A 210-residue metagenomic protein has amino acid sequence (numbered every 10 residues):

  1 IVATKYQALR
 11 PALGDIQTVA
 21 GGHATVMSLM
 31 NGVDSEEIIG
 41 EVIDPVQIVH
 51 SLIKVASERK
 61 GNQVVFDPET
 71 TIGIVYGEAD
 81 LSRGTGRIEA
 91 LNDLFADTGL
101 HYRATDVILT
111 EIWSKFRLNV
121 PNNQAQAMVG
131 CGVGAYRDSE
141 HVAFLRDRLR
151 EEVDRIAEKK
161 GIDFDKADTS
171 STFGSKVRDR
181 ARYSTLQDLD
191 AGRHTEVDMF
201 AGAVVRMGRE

Functional and structural regions predicted by a protein language model:
I1-V65: Rossmann-like NAD(P)(H) cofactor-binding subdomain of soluble oxidoreductases
L9, S35-E36, I88, S114 (+5 more regions): A general structural signal for well-ordered alpha-helical segments in protein cores
R10, V33, S82-T85, E89 (+5 more regions): Electropositive phosphate-/nucleotide-binding environments in soluble metabolic enzymes
T18-V19, E41-Q47, K60-D165: Internal alpha-helical scaffold of NAD(P)-dependent oxidoreductase catalytic cores
V55, V107-T110, T172: Short, solvent-exposed loop/turn elements at beta->coil junctions and helix N-caps that rim active or binding pockets
A96, D147-E210: NAD(P)-dependent Rossmann-like dehydrogenase/reductase catalytic/cofactor-binding core
